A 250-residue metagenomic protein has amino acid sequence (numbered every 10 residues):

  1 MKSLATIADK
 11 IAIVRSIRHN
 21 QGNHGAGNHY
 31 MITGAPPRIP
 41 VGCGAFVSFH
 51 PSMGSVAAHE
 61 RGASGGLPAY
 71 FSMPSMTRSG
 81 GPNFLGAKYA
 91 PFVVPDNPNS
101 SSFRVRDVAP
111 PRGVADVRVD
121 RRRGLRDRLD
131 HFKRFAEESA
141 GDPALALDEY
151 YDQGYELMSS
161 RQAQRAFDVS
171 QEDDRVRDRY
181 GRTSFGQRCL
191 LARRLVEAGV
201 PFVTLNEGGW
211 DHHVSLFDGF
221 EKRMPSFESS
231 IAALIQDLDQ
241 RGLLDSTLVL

Functional and structural regions predicted by a protein language model:
M1-L250: Ligand-binding pockets and gating/stacking loops
